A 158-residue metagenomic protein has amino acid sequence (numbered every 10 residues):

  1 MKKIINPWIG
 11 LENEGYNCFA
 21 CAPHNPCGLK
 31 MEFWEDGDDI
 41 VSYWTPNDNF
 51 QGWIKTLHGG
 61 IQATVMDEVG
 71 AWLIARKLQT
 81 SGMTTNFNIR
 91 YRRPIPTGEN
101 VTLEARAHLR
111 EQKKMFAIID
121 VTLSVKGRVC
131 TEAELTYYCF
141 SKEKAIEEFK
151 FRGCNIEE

Functional and structural regions predicted by a protein language model:
M1-D48, F149, C154: Non-catalytic linker/capping segments at the edges of enzyme domains
M1-I9, I95-T97, H108-E158: HotDog/MaoC-like acyl-thioester-processing domains
L29, M83-T85, V101, A117 (+1 more regions): Hydrophobic core residues within well-ordered beta-strands of beta-rich domains
K30-E32, R90, R106: Short, surface-exposed charged micro-motifs
V41-V65: A conserved, well-ordered hydrophobic junction motif at loop->secondary-structure transitions
V41-Y43, N88, T102-E104, I118-D120 (+1 more regions): Beta-strand secondary-structure signal
W44-P46, Y91, C139: Hydrophobic residues in beta-strands and at strand termini
V69-E104: Hydrophobic beta-strand-centered segment that forms part of the acyl-chain substrate-binding groove
